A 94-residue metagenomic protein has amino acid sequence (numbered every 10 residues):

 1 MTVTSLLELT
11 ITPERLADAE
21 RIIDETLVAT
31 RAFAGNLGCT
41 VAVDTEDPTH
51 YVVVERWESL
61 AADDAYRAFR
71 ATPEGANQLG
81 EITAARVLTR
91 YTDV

Functional and structural regions predicted by a protein language model:
M1-T2, V94: Absolute protein N-terminus
T2-T4, I23, A34, P48 (+1 more regions): Short connector loops at helix/strand junctions that flank enzyme active sites, especially segments positioning acidic
V3-L9, T40-R67: Short, well-ordered beta-strand segments in beta-rich or mixed alpha/beta enzyme and ligand-binding folds
E8-I11, T92: Short, histidine-centered active-site or binding-site loop motifs used for metal coordination, general acid-base
T10-A19: Short, surface-exposed ligand-recognition loops at beta-strand->loop->(often short) alpha-helix junctions that present
D18-R21, A65: Short, solvent-exposed alpha-helical surface patches in well-structured domains
E25-L37, R56-R90: An amphipathic, aromatic/His-enriched active-site/gating alpha helix that lines ligand/cofactor pockets
A42, T89-T92: Flexible, low-complexity linkers/stalks enriched in Thr/Pro that connect modular domains
